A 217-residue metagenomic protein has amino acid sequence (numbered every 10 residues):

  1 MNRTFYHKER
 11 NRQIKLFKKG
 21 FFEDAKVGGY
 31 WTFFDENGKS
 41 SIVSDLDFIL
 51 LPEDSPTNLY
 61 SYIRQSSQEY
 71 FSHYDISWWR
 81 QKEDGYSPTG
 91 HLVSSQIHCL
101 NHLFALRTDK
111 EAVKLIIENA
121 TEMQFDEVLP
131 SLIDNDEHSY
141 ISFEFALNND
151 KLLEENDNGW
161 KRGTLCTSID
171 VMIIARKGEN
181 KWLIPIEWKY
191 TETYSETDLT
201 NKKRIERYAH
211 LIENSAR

Functional and structural regions predicted by a protein language model:
M1-R217: Charged, terminal alpha-helix-loop-beta segments that serve as non-catalytic nucleic-acid engagement and/or assembly
